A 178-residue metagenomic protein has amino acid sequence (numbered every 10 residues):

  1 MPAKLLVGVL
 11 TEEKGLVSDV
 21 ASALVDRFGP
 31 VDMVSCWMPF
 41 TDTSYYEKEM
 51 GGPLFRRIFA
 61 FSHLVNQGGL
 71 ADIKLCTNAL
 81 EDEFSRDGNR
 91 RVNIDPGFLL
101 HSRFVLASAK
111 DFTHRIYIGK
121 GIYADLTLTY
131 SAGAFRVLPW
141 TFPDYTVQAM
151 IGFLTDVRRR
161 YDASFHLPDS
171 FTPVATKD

Functional and structural regions predicted by a protein language model:
M1-Y46, G52-R56, V65-I94, F98-K177: Long, contiguous binding/interaction regions
